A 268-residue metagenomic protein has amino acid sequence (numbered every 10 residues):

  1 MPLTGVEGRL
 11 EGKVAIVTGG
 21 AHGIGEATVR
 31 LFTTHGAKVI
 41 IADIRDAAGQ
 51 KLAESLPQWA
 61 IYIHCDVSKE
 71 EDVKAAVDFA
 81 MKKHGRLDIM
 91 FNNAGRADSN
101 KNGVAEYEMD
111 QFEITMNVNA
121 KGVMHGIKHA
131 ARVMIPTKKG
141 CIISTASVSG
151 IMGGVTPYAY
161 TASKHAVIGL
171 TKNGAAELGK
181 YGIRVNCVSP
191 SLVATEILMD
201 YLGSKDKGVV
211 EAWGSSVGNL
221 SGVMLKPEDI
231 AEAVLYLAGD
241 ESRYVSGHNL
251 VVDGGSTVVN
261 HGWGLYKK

Functional and structural regions predicted by a protein language model:
P2-V6, K101, M152, L235 (+1 more regions): Short C-terminal tail/terminal secondary-structure segment of NAD(P)H-dependent dehydrogenase/reductase domains
G5-I40: Canonical Rossmann dinucleotide-binding motif of NAD(H)/NADP(H)-dependent dehydrogenases/reductases, specifically
N100-V104, E108-E113, S215: Substrate-binding pocket helix/loop in short-chain dehydrogenase/reductase
I127, S163, T171: Active-site helix of classical SDR
R132, A176-K180, R243: Alpha-helical segment proximal to the catalytic Tyr-Lys
S147: Residue(s) in the substrate-gating loop at a strand-loop-helix junction that position the organic substrate next
C187, K207-E241, V245, V252-G254: C-terminal helical subdomain
